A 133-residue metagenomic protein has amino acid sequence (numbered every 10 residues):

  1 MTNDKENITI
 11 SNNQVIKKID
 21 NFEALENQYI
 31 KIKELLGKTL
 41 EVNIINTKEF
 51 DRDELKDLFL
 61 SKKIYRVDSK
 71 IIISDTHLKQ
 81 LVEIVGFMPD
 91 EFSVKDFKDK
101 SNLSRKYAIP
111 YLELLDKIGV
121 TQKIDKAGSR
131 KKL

Functional and structural regions predicted by a protein language model:
M1-L133: C-terminal non-catalytic scaffold/interaction domains in large multidomain proteins
